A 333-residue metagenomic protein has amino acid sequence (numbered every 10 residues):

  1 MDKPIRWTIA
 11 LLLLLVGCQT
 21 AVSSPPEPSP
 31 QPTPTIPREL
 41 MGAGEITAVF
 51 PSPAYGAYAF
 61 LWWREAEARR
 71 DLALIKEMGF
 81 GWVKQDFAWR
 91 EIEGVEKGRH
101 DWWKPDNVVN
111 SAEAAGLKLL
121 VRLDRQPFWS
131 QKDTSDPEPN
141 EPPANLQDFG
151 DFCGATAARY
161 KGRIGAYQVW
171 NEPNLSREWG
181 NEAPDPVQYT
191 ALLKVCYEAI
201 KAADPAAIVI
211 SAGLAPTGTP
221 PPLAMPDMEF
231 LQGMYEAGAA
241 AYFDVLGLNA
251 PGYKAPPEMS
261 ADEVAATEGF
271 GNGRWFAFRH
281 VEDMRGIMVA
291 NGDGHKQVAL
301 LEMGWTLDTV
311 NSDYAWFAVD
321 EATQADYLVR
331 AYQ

Functional and structural regions predicted by a protein language model:
M1-T8: Bacterial N-terminal signal peptides that target proteins for export
T8-G17: Bacterial N-terminal signal peptides
C18-S52: Ser/Thr-rich, Proline-interspersed low-complexity disordered segments
A54-A66, P139-P143: Active-site mouth loops of central-metabolism enzymes
W62-E77, D148-T156, A224-E236, A325-Q333: Short, acidic/polar
R69-E77, P105-A115, G154-R159, F230-A241 (+1 more regions): Short amphipathic alpha-helices and their capping/turn segments at secondary-structure boundaries
M78-T219, Y253, W305-D308: Substrate-binding cleft and catalytic face of glycoside hydrolase catalytic domains, especially the flexible beta-alpha
G150, P184-E321: Noncatalytic carbohydrate-binding groove/subsite architecture in carbohydrate-active enzymes
